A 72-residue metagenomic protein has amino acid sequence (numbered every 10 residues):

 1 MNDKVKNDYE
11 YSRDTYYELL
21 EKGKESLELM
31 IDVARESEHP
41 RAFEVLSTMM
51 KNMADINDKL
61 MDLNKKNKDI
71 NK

Functional and structural regions predicted by a protein language model:
M1-R41: Extended, surface-exposed interaction regions
K24-N71: Amphipathic alpha-helical protein-protein interaction segments
